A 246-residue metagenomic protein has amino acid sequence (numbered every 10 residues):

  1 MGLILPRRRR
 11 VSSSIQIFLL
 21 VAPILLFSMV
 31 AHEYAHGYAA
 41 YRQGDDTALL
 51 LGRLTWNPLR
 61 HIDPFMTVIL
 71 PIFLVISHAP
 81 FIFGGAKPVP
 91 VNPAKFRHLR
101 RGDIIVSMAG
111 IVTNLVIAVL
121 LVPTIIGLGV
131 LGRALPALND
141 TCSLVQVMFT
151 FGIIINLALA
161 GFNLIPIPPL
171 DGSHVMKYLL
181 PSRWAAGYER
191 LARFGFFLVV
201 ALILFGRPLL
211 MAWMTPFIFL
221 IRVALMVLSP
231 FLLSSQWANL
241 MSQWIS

Functional and structural regions predicted by a protein language model:
M1-S246: Hydrophobic transmembrane alpha-helices and their immediate loop junctions in multi-pass integral membrane proteins
